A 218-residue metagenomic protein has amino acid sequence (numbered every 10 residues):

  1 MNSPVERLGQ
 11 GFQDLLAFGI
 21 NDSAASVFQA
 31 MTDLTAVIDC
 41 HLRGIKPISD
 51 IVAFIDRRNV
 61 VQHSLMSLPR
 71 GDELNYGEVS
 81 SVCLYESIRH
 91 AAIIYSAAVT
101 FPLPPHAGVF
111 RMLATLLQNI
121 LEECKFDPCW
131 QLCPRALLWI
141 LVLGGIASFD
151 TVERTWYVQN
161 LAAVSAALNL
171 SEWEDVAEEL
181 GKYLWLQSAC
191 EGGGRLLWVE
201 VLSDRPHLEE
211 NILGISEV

Functional and structural regions predicted by a protein language model:
M1-V218: Intrinsically disordered, low-complexity activation-like regions
